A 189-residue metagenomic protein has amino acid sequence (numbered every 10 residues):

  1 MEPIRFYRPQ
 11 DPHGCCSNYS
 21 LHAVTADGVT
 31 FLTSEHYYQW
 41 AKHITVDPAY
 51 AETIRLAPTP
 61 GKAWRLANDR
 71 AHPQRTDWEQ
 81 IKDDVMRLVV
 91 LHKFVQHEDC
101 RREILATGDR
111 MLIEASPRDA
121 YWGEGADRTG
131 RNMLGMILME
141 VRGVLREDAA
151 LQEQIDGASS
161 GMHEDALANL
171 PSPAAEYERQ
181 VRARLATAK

Functional and structural regions predicted by a protein language model:
M1-K189: Charged, low-complexity intrinsically disordered segments
